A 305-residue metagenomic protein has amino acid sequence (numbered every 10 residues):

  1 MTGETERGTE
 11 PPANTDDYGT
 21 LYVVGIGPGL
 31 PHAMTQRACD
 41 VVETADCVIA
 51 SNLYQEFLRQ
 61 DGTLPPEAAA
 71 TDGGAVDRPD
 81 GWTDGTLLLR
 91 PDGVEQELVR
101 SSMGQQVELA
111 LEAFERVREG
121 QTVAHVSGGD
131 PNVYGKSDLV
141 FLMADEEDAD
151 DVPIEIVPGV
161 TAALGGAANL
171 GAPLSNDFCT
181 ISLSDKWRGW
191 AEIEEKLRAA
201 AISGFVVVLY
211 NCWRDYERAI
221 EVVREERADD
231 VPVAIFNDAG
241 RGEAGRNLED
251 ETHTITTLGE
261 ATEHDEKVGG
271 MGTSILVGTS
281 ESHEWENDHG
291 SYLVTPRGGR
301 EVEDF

Functional and structural regions predicted by a protein language model:
T2-H32, Q36-I154: Class I S-adenosyl-L-methionine
A13-Y18, D40-V41, P91-D92, R116-R118 (+7 more regions): Solvent-exposed alpha-helices and their adjacent loops that cap or buttress functional pockets in soluble metabolic
T20-V24, Q121-H125, F178, S203-V207 (+1 more regions): Generic beta-sheet signal
V23-G25, H125-G128, I181-S184, L209-Y210 (+2 more regions): Short beta-strand segments
R37-V41, L64-P65, V140-M143, G171 (+3 more regions): Short, solvent-exposed amphipathic alpha-helical segments in soluble enzyme and RNA/protein-processing domains
N132-S203: Class I SAM-dependent methyltransferase SAM-binding "motif I" and its flanking Rossmann-like core
S203-F305: A contiguous loop/helix-start segment that scaffolds small-molecule binding in enzyme catalytic cores
